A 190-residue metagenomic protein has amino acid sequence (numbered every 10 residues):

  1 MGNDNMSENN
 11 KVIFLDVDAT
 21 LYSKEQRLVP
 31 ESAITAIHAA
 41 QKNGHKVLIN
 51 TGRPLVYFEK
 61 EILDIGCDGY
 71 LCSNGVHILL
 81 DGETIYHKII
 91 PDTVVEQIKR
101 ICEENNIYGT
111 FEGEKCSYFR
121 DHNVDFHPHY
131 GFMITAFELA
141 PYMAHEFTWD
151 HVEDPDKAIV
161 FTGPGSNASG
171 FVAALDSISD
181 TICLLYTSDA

Functional and structural regions predicted by a protein language model:
K11-K24: Asp-based phosphoryl-transfer active-site loop
L28, I34-H129: Active-site phosphate-binding/coordination module
Y86-K88, K157-F161: Short beta-strand and adjoining strand-loop segment in the mid-core of the Rossmann-like NAD(P)-dependent dehydrogenase
H127-A144: Acidic, His- and aromatic-enriched active-site or binding-groove loops in soluble protein domains that engage sugars
G163-N167: Helix N-cap motif at beta-to-alpha junctions
F171-S177: Short amphipathic alpha-helices in soluble, non-transmembrane regions that often serve as interface/regulatory elements
S179-L185: Histidine/lysine/aspartate-rich catalytic loop segments that bind and position anionic ligands
Y186-A190: Conserved small/polar residues in nucleotide/adenosyl-binding loops
